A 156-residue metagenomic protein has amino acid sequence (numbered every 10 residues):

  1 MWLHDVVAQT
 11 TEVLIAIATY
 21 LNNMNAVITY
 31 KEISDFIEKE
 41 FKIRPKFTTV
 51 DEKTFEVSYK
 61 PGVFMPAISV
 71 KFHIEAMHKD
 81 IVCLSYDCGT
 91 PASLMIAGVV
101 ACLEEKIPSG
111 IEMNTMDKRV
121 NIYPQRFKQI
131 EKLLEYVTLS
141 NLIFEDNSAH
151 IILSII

Functional and structural regions predicted by a protein language model:
W2-I156: Extracellular/lumenal and peripheral-membrane lipid-interaction modules
